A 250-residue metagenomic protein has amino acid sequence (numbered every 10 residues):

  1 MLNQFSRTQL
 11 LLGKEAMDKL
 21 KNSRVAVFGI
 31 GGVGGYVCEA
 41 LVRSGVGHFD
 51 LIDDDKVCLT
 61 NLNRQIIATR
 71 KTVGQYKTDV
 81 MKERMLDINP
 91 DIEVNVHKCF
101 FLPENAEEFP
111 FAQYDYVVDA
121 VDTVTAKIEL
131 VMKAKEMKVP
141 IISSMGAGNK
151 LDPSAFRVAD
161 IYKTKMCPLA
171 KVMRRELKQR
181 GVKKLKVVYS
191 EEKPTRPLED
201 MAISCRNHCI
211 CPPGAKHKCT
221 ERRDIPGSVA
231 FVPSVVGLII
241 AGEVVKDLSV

Functional and structural regions predicted by a protein language model:
M1-A26: N-terminal charged helix/coil linker that caps or initiates catalytic domains
L2, F109-Q113, A126, E136 (+3 more regions): Glycine-rich phosphate/adenylate-binding loop
V27-G29, I52: Conserved N-terminal Rossmann-fold NAD(P)-binding element of oxidoreductases
V33-G34: Hydrophobic/small residue at the entry helix of a nucleotide-binding pocket
V46, L51-N89: Glycine-rich phosphate-binding loop and adjoining beta1-alpha1-beta2 segment of Rossmann-like nucleotide-binding folds
K98-A106: Conserved SAM/SAH-binding loop
A120-V121, S144: Short, well-ordered coil/turn residues at beta-beta hairpins and beta-strand->alpha-helix junctions within
